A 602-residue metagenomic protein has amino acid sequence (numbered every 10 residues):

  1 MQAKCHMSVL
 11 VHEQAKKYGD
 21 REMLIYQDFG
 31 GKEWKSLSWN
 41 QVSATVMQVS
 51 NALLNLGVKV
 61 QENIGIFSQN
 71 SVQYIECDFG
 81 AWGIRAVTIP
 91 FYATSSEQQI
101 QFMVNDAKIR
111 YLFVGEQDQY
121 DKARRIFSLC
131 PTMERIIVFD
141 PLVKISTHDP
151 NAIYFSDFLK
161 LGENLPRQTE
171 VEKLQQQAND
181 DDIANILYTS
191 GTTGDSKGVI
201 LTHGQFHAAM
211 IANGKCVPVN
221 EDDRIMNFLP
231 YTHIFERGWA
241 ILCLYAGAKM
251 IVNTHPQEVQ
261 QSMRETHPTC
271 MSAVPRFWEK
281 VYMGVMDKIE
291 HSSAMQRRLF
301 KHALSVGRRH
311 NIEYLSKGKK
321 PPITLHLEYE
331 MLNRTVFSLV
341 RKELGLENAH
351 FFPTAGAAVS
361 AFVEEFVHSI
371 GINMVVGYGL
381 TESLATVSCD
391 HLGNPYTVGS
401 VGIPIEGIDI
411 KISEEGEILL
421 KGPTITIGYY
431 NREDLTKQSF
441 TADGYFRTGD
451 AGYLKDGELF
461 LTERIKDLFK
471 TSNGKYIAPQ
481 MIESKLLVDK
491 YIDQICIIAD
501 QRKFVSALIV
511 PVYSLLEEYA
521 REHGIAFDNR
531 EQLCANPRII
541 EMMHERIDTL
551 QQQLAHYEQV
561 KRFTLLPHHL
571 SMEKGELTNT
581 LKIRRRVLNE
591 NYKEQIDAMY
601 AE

Functional and structural regions predicted by a protein language model:
V11, N55-L56, G83-L161, M542: Structural core segment of the AMP-binding/adenylate-forming
G19-E22, I137, I153-S156, K160-Y188 (+2 more regions): Conserved pre-ATP/AMP-binding loop-to-beta segment of ANL
L24-F79, S96-Q101, Y154-E163, H203: Conserved AMP-binding/adenylate-forming core of the ANL superfamily
S36-N40, A184-M210: Conserved AMP-binding A3 loop
L56, P404-T471, V488: Conserved ATP-binding/catalytic segment of the ANL
S95-I126, H207-M226, P256-C270, E343: Conserved ATP-dependent adenylate/AMP-binding module captured primarily in the ANL superfamily
H207-R224, Y231-F337, N348: Conserved AMP-binding/adenylation subdomain of ANL enzymes
F469, Q494-I497, K503, I540 (+1 more regions): Conserved C-terminal "lid"/linker of ANL adenylate-forming enzymes
